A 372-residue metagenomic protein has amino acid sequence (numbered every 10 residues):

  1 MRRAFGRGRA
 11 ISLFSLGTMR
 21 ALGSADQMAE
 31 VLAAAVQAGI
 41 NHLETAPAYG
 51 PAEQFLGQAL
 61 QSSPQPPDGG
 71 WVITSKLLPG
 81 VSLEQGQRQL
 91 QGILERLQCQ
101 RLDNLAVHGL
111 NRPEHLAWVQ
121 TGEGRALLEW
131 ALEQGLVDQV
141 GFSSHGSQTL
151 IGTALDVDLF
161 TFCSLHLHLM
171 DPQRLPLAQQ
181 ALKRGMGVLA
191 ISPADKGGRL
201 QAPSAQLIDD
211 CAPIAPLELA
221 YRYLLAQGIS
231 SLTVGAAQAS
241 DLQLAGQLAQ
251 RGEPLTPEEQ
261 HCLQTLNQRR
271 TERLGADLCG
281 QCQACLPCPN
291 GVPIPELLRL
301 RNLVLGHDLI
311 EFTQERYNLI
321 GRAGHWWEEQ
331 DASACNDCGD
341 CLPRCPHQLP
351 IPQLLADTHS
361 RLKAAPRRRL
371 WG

Functional and structural regions predicted by a protein language model:
M1-R2, L32, E53, G57-L60 (+7 more regions): Generic structural signal for well-ordered alpha-helices, preferentially at hydrophobic/aromatic core positions
M1-W71: N-terminal binding-site loop/beta-alpha segment at the start of enzyme catalytic domains that lines or forms
F5, L16, L43, L56 (+11 more regions): Conserved, mostly hydrophobic/aromatic
R20, D26, Q37, V81-A190 (+3 more regions): Glycine/proline-rich, positively charged, aromatic-decorated active-site loop/lid region on the catalytic face
I40-E44, P176-G372: Structured C-terminal cap/extension of enzyme domains
P47, P51, L78, H145-G146 (+5 more regions): Short beta->alpha linker loops
G69-I73, L159-L167, E253-Q260: Short hydrophobic/aromatic-enriched beta-strand-loop microsegments
